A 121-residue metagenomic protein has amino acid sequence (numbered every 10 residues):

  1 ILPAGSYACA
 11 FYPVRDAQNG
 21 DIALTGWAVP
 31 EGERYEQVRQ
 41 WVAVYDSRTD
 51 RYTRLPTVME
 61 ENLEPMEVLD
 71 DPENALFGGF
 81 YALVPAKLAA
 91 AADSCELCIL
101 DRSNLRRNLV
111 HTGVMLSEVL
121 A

Functional and structural regions predicted by a protein language model:
I1-A121: Basic, ligand-binding patches in group-transfer machinery, especially extracytoplasmic/periplasmic segments
